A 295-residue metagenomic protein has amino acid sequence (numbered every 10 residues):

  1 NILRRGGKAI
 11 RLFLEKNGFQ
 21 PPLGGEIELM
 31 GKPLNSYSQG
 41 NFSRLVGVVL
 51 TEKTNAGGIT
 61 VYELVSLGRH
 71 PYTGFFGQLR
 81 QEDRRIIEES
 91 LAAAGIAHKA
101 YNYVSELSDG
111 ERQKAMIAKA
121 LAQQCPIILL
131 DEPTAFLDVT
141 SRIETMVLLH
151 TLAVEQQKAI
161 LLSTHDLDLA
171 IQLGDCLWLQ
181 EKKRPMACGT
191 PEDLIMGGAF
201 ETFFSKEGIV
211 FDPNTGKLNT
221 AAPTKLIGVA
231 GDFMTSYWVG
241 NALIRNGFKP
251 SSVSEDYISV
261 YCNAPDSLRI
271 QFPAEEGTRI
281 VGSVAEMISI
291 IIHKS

Functional and structural regions predicted by a protein language model:
N17: Helix-to-loop junction immediately C-terminal to a conserved catalytic motif
G25-P33, F42: Conserved ABC transporter NBD signature motif
S66, Q81-K99: Conserved ABC ATPase "signature" region
Y103-L107, E111: Conserved ABC ATPase signature
I128-D131: Catalytic Walker B motif of ABC-type/P-loop ATPase nucleotide-binding domains
I143-E155: Helical segment within the ABC ATPase nucleotide-binding domain
T164-H165: H-loop/switch region of ABC-family ATPase nucleotide-binding domains
